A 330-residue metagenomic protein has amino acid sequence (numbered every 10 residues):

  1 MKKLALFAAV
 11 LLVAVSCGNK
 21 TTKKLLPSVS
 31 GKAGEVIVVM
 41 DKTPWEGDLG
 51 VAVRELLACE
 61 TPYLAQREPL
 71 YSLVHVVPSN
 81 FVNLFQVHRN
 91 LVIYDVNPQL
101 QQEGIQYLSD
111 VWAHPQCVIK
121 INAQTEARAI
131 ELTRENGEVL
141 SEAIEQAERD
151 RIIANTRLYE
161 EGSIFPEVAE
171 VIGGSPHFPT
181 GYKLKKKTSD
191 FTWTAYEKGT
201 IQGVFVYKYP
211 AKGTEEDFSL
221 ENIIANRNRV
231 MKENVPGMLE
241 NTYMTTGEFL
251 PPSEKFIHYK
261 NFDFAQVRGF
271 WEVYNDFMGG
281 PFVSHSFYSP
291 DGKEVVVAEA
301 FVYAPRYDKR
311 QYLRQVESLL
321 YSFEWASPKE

Functional and structural regions predicted by a protein language model:
M1-L4, N19: Positively charged n-region of N-terminal signal peptides that target proteins for export
V13-S16: C-terminal motif of bacterial Sec signal peptides marking the signal peptidase cleavage site
G18-G31, T43-E46, E55-C59, Y63-L70 (+1 more regions): N-terminal "mature-domain start" segment
T21-K24, S30, V39-T43, P179-M238: Secretory pathway targeting signatures of secreted, lumenal, and periplasmic proteins
T22-M40, P44-E46, D95-E161: Solvent-exposed alpha-helical segments and adjacent loops that form catalytic or protein-interaction surfaces
P69-A127, E233-K293, Y307: Signature of long, low-cysteine stretches enriched in small and polar/charged residues
I130-A154, Y182, K293-E330: Surface-exposed amphipathic alpha-helical segments
L132, A143-A211: Acidic/His-rich structured neighborhood in mature extracellular/periplasmic domains
